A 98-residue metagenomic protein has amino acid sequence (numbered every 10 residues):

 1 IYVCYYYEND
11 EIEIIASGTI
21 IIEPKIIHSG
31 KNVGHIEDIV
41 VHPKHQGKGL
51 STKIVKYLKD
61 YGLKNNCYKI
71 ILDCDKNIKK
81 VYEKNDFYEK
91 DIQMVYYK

Functional and structural regions predicted by a protein language model:
I1, G18-H28: A conserved beta-strand-loop-helix scaffold within acyl/acetyltransferase catalytic domains
I1-Y5, H35, Q93: A short helix-loop-beta-strand connector motif used in the catalytic cores of GNAT acetyltransferases and, in some
Y6-E13: A glycine-centered beta-loop-beta connector
E13-I22, V40: Conserved beta-strand in the GNAT
P24-I36, Q46: A conserved beta-turn-beta hairpin within the catalytic core of GNAT-like acetyltransferases that forms part
D38-V41, G47-D60: Conserved acetyl-CoA-binding loop-helix of GNAT-fold acetyltransferases
T52, K64, Y68-K69, D75-K98: Conserved active-site alpha-helix within GNAT-family acetyltransferase domains
